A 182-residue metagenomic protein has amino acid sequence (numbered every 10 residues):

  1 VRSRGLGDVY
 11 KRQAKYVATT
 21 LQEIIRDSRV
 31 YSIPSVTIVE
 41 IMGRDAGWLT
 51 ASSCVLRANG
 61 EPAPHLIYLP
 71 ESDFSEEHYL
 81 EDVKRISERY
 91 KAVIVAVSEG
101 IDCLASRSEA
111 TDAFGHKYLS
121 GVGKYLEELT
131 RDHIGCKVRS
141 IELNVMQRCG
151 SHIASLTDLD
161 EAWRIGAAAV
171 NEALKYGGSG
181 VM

Functional and structural regions predicted by a protein language model:
V1-L6, Y10: Single conserved hydrophobic/aromatic residue that forms the stacking wall/gate of nucleotide- or nucleobase-binding
R4, D45, S72-F74, N144-R148: Acidic, glycine-rich active-site loops and adjacent beta-strand->loop/helix elements that engage anionic groups
K11-R139: Accessory alpha-helical/coil subdomains and C-terminal extensions that flank or cap enzyme catalytic cores
S108-M182: C-terminal non-catalytic interaction/assembly regions of soluble proteins
